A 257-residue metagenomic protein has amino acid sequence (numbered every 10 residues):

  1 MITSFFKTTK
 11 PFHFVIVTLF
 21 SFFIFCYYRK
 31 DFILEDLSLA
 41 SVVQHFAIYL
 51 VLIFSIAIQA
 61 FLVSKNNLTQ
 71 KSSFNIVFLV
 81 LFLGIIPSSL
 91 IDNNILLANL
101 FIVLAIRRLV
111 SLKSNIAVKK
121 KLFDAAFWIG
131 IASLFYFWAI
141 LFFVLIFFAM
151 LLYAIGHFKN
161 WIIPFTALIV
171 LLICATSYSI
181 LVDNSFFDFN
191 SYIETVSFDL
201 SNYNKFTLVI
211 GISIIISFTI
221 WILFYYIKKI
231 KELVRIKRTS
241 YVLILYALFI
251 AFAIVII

Functional and structural regions predicted by a protein language model:
R29-L39, D188-V209: Juxtamembrane membrane-water interface segments that cap and precede transmembrane helices
S41, F78-I95: Aromatic- and kink-enriched transmembrane "portal" helix at the membrane-lumen/periplasm boundary that abuts
L50-N66: Transmembrane-helix motifs of polytopic, lipid-linked glycan transferases
S64-F82: Transmembrane-helix signature of polytopic, membrane-embedded enzymes that assemble or transfer cell-envelope glycans
A105-K120: Membrane-interface transmembrane helices that cradle and orient dolichyl/undecaprenyl
F123-F137: Membrane-interface alpha helices of multi-pass inner-membrane proteins
F142-T166: Perimembrane helix-loop-helix junctions
L223-I257: Membrane-water interface signatures at transmembrane helix termini and the short loops that connect adjacent helices
